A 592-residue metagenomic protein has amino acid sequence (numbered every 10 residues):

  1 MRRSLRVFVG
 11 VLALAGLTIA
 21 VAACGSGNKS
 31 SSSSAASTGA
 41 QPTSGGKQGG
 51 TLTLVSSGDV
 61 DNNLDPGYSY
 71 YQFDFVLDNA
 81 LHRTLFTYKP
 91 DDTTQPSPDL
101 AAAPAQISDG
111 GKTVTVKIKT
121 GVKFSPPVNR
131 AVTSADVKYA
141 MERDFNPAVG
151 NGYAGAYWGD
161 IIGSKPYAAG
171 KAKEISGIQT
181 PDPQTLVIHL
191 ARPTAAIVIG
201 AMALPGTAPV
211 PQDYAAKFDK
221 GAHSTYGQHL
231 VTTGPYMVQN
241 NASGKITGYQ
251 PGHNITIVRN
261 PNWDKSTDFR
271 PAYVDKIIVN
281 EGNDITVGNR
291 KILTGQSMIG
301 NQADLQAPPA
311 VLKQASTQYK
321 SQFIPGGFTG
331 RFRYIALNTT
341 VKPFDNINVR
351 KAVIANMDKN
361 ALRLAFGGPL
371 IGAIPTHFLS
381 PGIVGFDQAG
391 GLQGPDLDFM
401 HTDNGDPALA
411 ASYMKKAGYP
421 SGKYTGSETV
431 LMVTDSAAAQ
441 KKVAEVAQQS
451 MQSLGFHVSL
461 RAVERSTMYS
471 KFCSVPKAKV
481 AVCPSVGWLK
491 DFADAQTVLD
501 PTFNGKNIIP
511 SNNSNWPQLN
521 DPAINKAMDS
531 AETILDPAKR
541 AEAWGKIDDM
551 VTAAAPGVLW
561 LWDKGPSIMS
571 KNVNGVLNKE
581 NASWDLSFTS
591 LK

Functional and structural regions predicted by a protein language model:
A36, I354-G390, S436-Q449, K471-K592: Detector for C-terminal structural segments
L54, Q250-H253, R270, D284 (+3 more regions): Ligand/substrate-recognition segments at binding pockets and active sites
V55-D109, V231-T233, M237: N-terminal lobe/hinge region of extracytoplasmic solute-binding protein
P90-D91, A172-E174, P193-A196, A201-A272 (+1 more regions): Gly/Pro-rich hinge or "lid" segments in bacterial periplasmic/extracellular proteins
A103-A154, V187, K291, P343-N346 (+1 more regions): Aromatic- and charge-enriched surface segment that lines or borders ligand/interaction sites
K117, V132-K138, V149-A216: Surface-exposed binding/hinge segments that line and control ligand-binding clefts or catalytic entry sites
S224-L230, I257-Q314, H457: Ligand-site clamp/hinge motif
Y236, A242, L370-A417, D435-K441: Structural transition elements
